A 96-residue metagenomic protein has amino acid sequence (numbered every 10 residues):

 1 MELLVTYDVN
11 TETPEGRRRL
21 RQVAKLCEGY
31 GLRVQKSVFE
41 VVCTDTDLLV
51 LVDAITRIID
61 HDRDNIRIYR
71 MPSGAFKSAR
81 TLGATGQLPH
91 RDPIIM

Functional and structural regions predicted by a protein language model:
M1-V34, V38, V42, T46-D47: Extended, hydrophobic alpha-helical segments
E15, L49-L51, S78: Short acidic, gly/pro-rich beta-turn/loop elements at beta-sheet edges and active-site/ligand-binding grooves
K25-E28, V52-R57, R80-G83: Intrinsically disordered, low-complexity boundary segments flanking structured domains
V34-N65, R70-P72: Short, intrinsically disordered low-complexity segments
I58-M96: C-terminal structural segments of small proteins and small subunits
